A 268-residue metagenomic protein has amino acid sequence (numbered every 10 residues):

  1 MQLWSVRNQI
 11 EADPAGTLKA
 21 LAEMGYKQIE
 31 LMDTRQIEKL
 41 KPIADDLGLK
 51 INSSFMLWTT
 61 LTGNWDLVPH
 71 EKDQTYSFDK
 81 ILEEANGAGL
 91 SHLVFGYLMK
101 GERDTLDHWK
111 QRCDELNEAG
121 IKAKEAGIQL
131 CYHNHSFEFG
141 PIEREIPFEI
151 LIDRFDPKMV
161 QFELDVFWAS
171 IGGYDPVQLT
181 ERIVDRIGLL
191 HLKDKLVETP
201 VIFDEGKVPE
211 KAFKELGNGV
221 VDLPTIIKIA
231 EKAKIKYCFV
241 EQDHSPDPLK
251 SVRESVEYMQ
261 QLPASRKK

Functional and structural regions predicted by a protein language model:
M1-Q2, I29-L31, I51-M56, L93-F95 (+4 more regions): Hydrophobic faces of well-ordered beta-strands that scaffold small-molecule active sites in alpha/beta enzyme cores
M1-S91, D185, E257-K268: N-terminal pre-domain/capping segments
R7-A12, Q28-L40, T59-T75, K100-K110 (+4 more regions): Acidic-and-aromatic substrate-binding clefts and catalytic sites of carbohydrate-active enzymes
L40-T60, L116-A123, E149-P157, L223-I226: Alpha-helix-loop-beta-strand connector modules within alpha/beta enzyme cores
L67-Q161, L249: Active-site acidic/histidine proton-transfer and metal-coordination neighborhood in alpha/beta enzyme cores
E125-V220: Acidic/histidine-rich catalytic cores of soluble enzymes
E215-I227, A233, Y237-V240: H/E-rich (His + Asp/Glu) clusters that bind or coordinate divalent metals
A233, H244-K268: Aromatic-rich peripheral "rim/lid" segments of glycoside hydrolase catalytic domains that contact and position glycan
